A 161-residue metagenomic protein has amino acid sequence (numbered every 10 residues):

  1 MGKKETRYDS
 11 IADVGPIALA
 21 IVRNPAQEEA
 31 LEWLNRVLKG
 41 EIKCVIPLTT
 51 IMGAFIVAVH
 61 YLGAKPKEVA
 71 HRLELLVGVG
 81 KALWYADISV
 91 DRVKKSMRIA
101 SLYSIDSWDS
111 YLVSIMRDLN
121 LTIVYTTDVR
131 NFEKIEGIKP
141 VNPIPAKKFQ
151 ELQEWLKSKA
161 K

Functional and structural regions predicted by a protein language model:
M1-I46, A64-H71, F149-E154, S158-K161: Short, well-structured N-terminal submotif of metal-dependent ribonuclease cores
M1-Y8, V113, D118-K161: Acidic, PIN/NYN-like endoribonuclease modules and their adjacent C-terminal/linker elements
I21, A58, E136: Short, flexible helix/strand-to-coil boundary loops that buttress conserved ligand/catalytic motifs in alpha/beta
R36-V37, L76, I99: Hydrophobic helix-cap positions at the C-terminus of alpha-helices in RecA-like/P-loop ATPase nucleotide-binding cores
I46-L48, T126: Short beta-strand segments at enzyme active-site cores
T49, G53-W84, R92-V93: Active-site-proximal, substrate-binding regions of enzyme catalytic domains and RNA-binding/basic surfaces
W84-T127, K159: Active-site neighborhoods of divalent-metal-dependent phosphate/nucleic-acid chemistry enzymes
